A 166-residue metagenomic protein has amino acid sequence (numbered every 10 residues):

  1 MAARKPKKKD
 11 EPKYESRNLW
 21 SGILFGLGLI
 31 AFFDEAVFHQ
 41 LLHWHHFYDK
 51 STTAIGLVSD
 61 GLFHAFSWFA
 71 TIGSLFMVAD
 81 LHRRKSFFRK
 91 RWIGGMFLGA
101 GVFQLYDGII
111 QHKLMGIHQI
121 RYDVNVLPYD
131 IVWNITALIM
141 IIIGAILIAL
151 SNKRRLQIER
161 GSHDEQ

Functional and structural regions predicted by a protein language model:
M1-K13: Short, Lys/Arg-rich, polar N-terminal cytosolic tail immediately upstream of the first transmembrane signal-anchor
K13-G28, K85-V102: Interfacial segments of alpha-helical transmembrane regions
R17-T52: N-terminal signal-anchor transmembrane alpha-helix
G28-A31, S67-S74, G101-Q104, G108 (+1 more regions): Helical transmembrane-bundle signal
V37-Y48, G108-P128: Interfacial helix-loop-helix junctions of multi-pass membrane proteins
A54-G73, V126-I148: Membrane-interface loop-to-helix entry segments
S74-K90: Juxtamembrane helix-break-helix junctions at the cytosolic face of small multi-pass alpha-helical membrane proteins
D80-H82, L147-S162: Membrane-interface capping segments at transmembrane-helix boundaries
